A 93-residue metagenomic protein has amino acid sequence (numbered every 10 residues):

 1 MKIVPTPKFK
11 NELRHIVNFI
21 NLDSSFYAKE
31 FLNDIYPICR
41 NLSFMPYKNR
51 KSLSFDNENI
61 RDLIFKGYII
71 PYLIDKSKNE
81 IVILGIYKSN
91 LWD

Functional and structural regions predicted by a protein language model:
M1-K2, D93: Absolute protein N-terminus
K2-F55, N59, S77: Basic, Lys/Arg-enriched alpha-helical interface segments
F65-I69, L73-D93: Enriched for short, Lys/Arg-rich terminal
